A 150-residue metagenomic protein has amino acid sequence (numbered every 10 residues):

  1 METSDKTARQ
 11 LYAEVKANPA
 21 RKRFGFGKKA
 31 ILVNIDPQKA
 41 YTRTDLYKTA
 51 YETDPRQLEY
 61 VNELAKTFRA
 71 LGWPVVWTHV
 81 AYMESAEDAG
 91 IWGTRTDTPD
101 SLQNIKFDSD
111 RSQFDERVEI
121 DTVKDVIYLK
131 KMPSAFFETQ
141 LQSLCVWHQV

Functional and structural regions predicted by a protein language model:
M1-T122: Active-site acidic carboxylates
F107-V150: Internal catalytic-core helix/loop-beta-alpha segment that presents or stabilizes conserved functional determinants
